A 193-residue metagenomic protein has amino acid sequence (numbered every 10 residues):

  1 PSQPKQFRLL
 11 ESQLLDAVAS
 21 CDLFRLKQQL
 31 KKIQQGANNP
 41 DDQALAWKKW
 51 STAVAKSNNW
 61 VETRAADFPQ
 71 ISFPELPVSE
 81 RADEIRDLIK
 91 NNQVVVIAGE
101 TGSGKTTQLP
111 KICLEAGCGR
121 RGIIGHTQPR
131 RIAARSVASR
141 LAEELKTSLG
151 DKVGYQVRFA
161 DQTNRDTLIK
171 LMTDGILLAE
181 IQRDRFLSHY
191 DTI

Functional and structural regions predicted by a protein language model:
P1-K49: Intrinsically disordered, low-complexity accessory regions that flank the conserved helicase/ATPase core of eukaryotic
P1-Q13, D41-A44, K56-I193: Conserved P-loop NTPase motor core
